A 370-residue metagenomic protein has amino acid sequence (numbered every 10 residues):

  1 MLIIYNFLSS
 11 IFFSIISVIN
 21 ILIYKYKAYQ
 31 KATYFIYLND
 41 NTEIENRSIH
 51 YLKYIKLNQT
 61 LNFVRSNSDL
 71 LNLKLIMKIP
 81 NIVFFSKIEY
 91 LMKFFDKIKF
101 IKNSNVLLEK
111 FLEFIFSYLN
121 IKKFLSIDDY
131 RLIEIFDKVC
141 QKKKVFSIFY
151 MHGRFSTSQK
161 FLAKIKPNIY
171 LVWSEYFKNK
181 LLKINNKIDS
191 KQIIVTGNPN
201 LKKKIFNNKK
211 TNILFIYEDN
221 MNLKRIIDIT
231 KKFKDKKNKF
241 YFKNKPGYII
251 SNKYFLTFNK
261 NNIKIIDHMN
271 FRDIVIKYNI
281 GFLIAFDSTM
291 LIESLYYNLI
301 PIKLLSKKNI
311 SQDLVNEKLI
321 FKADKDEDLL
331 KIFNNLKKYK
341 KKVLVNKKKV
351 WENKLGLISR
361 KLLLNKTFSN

Functional and structural regions predicted by a protein language model:
M1-P199: Active-site and donor-binding regions of nucleotide-sugar-utilizing enzymes
N41, D128-D129, W173-Y176, D219 (+3 more regions): Helix N-cap/beta->alpha junction signal
R47, K53, I194-T257: Conserved catalytic-core segment of nucleotide-activated headgroup transferases in glycan assembly
L70-I76, T157-A163, K180-I184, K203-N207 (+5 more regions): Short, charged, surface-exposed secondary-structure boundary motifs
P80-F95, K237-M269, S306, S311-Q312: Catalytic donor nucleotide-activated moiety binding site of glycosyltransferases and closely related
D129, M151, F271-L314: A donor-sugar binding/catalytic signature common to diverse glycosyltransferases and related nucleotide-sugar
E317-N370: Leloir-type glycosyltransferase catalytic cores
